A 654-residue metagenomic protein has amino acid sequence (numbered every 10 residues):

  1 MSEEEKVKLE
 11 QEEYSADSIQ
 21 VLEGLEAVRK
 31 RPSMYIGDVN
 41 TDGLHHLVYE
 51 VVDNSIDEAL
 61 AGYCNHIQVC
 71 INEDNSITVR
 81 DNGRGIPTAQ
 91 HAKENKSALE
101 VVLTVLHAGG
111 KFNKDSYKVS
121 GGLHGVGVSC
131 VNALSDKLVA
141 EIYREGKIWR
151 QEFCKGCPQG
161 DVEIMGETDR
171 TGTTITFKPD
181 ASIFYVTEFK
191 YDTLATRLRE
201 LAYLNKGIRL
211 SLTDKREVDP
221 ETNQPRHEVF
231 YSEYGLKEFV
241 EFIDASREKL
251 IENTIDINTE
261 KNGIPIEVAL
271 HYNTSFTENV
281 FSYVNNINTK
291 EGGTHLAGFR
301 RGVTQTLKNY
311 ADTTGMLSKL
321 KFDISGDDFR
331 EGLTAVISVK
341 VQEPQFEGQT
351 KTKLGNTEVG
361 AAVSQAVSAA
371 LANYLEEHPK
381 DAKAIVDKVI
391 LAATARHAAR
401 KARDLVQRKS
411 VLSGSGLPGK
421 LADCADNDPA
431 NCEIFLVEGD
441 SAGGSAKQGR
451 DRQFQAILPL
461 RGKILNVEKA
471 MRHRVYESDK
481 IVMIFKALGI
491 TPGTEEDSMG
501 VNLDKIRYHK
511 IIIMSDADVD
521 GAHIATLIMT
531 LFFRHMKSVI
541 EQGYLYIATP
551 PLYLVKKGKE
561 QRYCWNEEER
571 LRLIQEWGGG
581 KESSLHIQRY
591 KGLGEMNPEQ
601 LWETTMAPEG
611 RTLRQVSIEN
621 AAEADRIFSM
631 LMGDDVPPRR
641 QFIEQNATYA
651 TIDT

Functional and structural regions predicted by a protein language model:
M1-S18, L25, L47-Y49, D57-A59 (+12 more regions): GHKL-family ATPase ATP-binding module
L25, P32-S33, L99, N597: Conserved activation segment
K30-Y49: Conserved short strand/loop->alpha-helix "switch" segment adjacent to the catalytic nucleotide/phosphoryl-transfer site
G85-Q90: A short glycine-centered beta->alpha linker in the GHKL/HATPase_c
H91-A92, L99: Short adenine-binding "F-helix/F-box" segment of the Bergerat
T394-S413, D428-E433, G444, Q448-R450 (+2 more regions): C-terminal interaction appendages of subunits in large macromolecular complexes
